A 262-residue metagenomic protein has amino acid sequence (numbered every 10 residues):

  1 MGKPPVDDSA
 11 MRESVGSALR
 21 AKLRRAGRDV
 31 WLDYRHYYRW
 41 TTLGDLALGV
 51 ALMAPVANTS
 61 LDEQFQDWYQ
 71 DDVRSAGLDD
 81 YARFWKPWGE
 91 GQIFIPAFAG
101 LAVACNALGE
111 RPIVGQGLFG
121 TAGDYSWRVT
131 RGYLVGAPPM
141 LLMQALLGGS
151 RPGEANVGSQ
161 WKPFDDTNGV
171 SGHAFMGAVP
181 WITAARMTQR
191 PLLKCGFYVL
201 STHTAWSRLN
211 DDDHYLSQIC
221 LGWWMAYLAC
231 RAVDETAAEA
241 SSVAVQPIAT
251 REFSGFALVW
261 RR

Functional and structural regions predicted by a protein language model:
M1-L46, N58-T59, F84-P96, A102-E110 (+1 more regions): Replace "edges of transmembrane helices
R25-A26, R74-D80: Juxtamembrane membrane-water interface segments that cap and precede transmembrane helices
V50-E63: Alpha-helical transmembrane segments of multi-pass membrane proteins
S60-V73: Interfacial/capping segments of alpha-helical transmembrane domains
D71-S75, G172-H173: Short, charged, low-hydrophobicity "junction" segments
